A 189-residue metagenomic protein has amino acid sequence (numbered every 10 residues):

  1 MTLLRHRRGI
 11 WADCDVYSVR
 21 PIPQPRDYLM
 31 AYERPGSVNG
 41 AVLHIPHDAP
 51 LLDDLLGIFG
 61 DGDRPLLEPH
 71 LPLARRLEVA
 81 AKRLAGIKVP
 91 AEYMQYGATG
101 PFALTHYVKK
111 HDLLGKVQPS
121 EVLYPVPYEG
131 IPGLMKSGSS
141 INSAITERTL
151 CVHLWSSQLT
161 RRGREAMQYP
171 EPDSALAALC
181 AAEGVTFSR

Functional and structural regions predicted by a protein language model:
M1-A12, V152: A conserved donor-nucleotide-binding helix/loop in the catalytic core of Leloir-type glycosyltransferases
A12-R189: Glycosyltransferase-associated regions of secretory-pathway enzymes, highlighting luminal stem/catalytic domains
